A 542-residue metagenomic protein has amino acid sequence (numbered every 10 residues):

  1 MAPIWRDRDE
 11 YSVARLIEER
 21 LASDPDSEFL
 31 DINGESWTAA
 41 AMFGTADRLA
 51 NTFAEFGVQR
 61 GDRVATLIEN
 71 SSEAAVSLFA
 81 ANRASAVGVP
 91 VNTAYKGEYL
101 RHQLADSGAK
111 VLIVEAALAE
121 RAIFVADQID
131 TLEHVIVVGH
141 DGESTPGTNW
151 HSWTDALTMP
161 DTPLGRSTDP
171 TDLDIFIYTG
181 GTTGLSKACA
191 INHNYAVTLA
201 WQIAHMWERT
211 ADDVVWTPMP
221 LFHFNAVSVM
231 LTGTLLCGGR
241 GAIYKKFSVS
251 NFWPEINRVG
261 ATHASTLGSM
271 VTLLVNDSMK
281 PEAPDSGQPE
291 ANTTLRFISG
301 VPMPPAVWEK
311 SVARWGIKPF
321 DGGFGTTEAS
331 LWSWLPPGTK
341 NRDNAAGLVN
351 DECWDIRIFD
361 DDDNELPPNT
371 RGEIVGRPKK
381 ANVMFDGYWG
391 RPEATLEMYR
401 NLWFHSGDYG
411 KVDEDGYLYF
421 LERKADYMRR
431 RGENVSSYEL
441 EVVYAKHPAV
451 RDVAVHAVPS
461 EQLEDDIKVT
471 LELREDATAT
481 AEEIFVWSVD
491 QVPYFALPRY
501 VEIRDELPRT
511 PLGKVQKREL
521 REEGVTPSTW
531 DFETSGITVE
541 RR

Functional and structural regions predicted by a protein language model:
A2-Y11, E143-L173: Flexible, low-complexity linker/hinge segments
D7-V13, E18, D26-S71, A75-F79 (+3 more regions): Conserved AMP-binding/adenylate-forming core of the ANL superfamily
P25, I136-V137, H151, M159-G180 (+2 more regions): Conserved pre-ATP/AMP-binding loop-to-beta segment of ANL
N51, E55-F56, R83-D155, E475-A477: Structural core segment of the AMP-binding/adenylate-forming
A74, Y95-H102, L112-V114, I356 (+7 more regions): AMP-binding/adenylate-forming catalytic core of the ANL superfamily
V138, V492-K514, S535-R542: AMP-binding/adenylate-forming catalytic domain of the ANL superfamily
V197-V214, F222-H263, D277-S278: Conserved AMP-binding/adenylation subdomain of ANL enzymes
W253, R258-T266, V275-R342, D355 (+1 more regions): Gly/Ser/Thr-rich phosphate-binding loop
